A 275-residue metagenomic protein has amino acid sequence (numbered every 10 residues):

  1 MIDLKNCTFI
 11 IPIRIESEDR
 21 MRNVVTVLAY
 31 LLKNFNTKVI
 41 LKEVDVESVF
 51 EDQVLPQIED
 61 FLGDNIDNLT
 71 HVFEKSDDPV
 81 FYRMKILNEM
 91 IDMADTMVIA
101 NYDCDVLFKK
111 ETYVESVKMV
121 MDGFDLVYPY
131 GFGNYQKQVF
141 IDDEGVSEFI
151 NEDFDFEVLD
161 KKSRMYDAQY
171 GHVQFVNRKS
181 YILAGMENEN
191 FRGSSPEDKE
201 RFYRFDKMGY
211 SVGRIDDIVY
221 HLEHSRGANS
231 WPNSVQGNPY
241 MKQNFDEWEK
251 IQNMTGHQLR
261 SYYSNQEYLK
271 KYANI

Functional and structural regions predicted by a protein language model:
M1-Y30: N-proximal low-complexity "stem/linker" segments adjacent to membrane-targeting elements
L4, A94-M97, M186: Active-site acidic short loop of glycosyltransferases
N6-I10, K38, E200: Cell-envelope/extracellular polymer assembly enzymes that use nucleotide-activated donors
R20-N23, A168, N190-I275: C-terminal catalytic/acceptor-binding lobe
V44: Acidic ATP/Mg2+-coordinating residue in the GHKL
F50-M93: Active-site-proximal specificity loops/subdomain of glycosyltransferases
T96-L107: Short beta-strand-to-loop acidic/aromatic patch adjacent to the donor-nucleotide binding site
K109-N190: Conserved catalytic core of nucleotide-sugar-dependent glycosyltransferases
